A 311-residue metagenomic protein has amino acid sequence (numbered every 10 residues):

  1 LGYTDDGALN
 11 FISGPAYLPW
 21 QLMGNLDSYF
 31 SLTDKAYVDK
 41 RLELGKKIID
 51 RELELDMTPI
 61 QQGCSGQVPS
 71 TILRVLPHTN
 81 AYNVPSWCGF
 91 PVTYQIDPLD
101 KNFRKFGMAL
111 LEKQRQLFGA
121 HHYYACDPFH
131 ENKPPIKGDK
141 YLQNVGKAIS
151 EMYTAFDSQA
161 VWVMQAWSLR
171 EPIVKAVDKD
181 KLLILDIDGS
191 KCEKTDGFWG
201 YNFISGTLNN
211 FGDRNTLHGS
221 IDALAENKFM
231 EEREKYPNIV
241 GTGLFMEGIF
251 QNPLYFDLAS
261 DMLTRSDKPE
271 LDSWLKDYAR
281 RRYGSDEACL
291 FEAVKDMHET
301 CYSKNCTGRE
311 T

Functional and structural regions predicted by a protein language model:
L1-V294, H298, S303-T307: Catalytic-core regions of glycoside hydrolase
